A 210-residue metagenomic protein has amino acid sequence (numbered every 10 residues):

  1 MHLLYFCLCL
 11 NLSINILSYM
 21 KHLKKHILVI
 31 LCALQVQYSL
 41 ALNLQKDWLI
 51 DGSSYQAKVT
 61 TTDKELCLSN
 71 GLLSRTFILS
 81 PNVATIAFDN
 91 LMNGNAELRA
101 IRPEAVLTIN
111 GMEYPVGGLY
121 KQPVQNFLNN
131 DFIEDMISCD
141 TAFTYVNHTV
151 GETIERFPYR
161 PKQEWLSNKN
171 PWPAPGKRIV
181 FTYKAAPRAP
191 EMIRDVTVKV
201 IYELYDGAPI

Functional and structural regions predicted by a protein language model:
C7-C9: Cysteine-centered motifs
Y19-I27: Bacterial N-terminal signal peptides that target proteins for export
L28-Q35: Bacterial N-terminal signal peptides
Q37-L40: Sec/Tat signal peptide C-region and signal peptidase I cleavage site
N43-E65, S69-G71, P115-A208: Extended, loop-rich substrate-binding clefts of extracytoplasmic carbohydrate-active enzymes
L66, L73-I86, N93-N95, P209: Primarily extracytoplasmic ectodomains and periplasmic/lumenal surface modules that are beta-strand-rich
T85-N110: Acidic, aromatic-enriched beta-alpha/helix-loop junctions
